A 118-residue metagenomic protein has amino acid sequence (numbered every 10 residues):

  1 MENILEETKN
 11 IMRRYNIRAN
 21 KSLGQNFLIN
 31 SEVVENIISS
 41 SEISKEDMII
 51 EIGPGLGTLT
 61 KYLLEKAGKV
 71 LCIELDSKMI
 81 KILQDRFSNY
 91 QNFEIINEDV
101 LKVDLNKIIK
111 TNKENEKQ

Functional and structural regions predicted by a protein language model:
M1-Q118: Catalytic cores of RNA-modifying enzymes
